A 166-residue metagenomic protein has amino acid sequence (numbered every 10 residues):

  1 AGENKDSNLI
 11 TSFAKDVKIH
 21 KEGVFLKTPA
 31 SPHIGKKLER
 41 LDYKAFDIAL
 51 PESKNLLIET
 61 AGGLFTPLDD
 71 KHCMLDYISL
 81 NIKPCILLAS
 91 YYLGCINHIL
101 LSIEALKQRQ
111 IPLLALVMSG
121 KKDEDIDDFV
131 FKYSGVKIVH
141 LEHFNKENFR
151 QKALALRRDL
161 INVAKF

Functional and structural regions predicted by a protein language model:
A1-L41: N-terminal phosphate/diphosphate-binding loop that engages ATP/GTP or pyrophosphate donors across diverse enzyme folds
A14, N81, Y133-K137: Short, structured coil segments at secondary-structure junctions
S31-L68, L75-S79: Phosphate-binding/switch loop-helix module in NTP-utilizing enzymes
L57-E59, I86-L88, V117: Structural motif
T66-D69, C95-H98: Short glycine/serine/threonine-rich phosphate/pyrophosphate-binding segments that cradle anionic phosphate groups
D69-Y92: Inter-motif core of Ras-like GTPase G domains
L75-S79, N97-K107: Histidine-anchored nucleotide/phosphate-binding helix
E104-F166: C-terminal lobe/tail of nucleotide-utilizing enzymes
